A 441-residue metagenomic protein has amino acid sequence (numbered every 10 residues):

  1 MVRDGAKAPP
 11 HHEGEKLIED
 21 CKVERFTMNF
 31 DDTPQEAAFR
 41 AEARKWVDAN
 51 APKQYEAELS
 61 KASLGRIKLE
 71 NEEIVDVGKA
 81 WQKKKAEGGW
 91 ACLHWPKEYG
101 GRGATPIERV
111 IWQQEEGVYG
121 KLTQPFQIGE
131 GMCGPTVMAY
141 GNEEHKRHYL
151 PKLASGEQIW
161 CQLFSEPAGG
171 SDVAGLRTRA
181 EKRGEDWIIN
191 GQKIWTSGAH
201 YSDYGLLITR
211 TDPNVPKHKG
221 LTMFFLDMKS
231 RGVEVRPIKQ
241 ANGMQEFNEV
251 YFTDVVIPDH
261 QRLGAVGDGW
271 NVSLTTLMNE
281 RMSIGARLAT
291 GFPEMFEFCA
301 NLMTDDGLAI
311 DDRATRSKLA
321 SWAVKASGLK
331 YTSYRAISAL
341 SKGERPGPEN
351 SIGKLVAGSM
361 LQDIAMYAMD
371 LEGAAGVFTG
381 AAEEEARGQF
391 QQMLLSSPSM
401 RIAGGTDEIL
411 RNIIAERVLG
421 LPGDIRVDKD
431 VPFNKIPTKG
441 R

Functional and structural regions predicted by a protein language model:
R3-D20: A cross-taxon signal for low-complexity, glycine/charged-rich
C21-Q127, H148-S155, I284-G285, A300-N301 (+5 more regions): Amphipathic, small/basic residue-rich leader segments at the start of a protein or domain
F30-P34, F39, V233-Y331, A339 (+3 more regions): Glycine-rich beta->alpha junctions and the first turn(s) of the following alpha-helix
A49, K53, A86, W90 (+3 more regions): Alpha-helix capping/hinge segments and adjacent helical runs
E56-S63, T304, R313, S327-E383: C-terminal helix-coil-helix/basic helical segment that borders enzyme active sites and/or dimer interfaces and provides
G78-E157, S197-Y204, A326, L340-P348 (+3 more regions): Internal helix-loop-helix
G156-F164: A short, Trp-centered hydrophobic/proline-enriched beta-strand micro-motif
R177, E185-D186, N190-R236: A short core secondary-structure module
